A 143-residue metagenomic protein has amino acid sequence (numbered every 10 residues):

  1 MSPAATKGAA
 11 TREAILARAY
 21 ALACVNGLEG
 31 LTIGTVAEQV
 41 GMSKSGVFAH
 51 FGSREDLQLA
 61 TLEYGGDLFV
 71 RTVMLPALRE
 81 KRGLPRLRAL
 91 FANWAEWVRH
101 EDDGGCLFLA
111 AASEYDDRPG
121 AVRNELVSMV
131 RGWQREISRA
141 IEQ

Functional and structural regions predicted by a protein language model:
M1-A10: N-terminal intrinsically disordered/low-complexity leader segments
A10-A21, V25, E38-Q39, D56-R79 (+3 more regions): Alpha-helical structural segments
L22-L31, F51: Short helix/strand-capping hinge loops at secondary-structure junctions that flank key functional elements
G34-Q39, V47: Append "Primarily bacterial transcriptional regulators
S43: Helix-turn-helix DNA-binding motif, specifically the short coil turn and the N-cap/start of the second
F48-F51, E55, E114: A short His-aromatic
R86, H100-N124: Amphipathic alpha-helical segments used for helix-helix packing
N124-S128, E142-Q143: All-alpha amphipathic helical-bundle segments outside canonical DNA-binding/catalytic cores that form hydrophobic
